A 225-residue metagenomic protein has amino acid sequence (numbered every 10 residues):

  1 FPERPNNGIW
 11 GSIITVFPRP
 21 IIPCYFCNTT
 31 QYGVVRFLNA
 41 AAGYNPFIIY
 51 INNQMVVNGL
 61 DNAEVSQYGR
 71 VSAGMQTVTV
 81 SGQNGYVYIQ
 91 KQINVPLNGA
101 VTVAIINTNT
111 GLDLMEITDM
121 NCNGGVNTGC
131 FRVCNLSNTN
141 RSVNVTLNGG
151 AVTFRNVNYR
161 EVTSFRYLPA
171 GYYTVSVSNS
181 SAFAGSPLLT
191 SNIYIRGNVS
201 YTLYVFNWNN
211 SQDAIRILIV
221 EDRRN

Functional and structural regions predicted by a protein language model:
F1-N225: Intrinsically disordered, low-complexity polar regions and short flexible loop motifs
